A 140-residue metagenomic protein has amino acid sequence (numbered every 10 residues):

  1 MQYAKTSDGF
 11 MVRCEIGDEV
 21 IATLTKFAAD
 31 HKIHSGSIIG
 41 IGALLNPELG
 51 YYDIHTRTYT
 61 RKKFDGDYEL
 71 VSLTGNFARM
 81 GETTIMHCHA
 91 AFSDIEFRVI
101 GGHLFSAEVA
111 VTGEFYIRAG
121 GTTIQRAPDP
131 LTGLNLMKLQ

Functional and structural regions predicted by a protein language model:
M1-M86, A91-Q140: N-terminal intrinsically disordered, cationic/polar leader segments that include organellar targeting peptides
